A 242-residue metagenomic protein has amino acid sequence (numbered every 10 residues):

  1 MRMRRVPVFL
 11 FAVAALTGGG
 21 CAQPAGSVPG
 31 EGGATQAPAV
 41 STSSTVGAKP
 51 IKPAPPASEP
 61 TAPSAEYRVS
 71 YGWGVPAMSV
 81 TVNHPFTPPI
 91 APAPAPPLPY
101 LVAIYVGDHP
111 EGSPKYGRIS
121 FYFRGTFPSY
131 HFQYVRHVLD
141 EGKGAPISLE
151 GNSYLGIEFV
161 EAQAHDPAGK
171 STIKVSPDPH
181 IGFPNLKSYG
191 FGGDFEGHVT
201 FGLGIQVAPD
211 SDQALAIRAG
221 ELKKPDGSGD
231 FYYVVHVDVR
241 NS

Functional and structural regions predicted by a protein language model:
M1-V13: N-terminal export and membrane-targeting signals
R2, P24-A25: Long, low-complexity, intrinsically disordered polar/charged segments
T17-G20: C-terminal motif of bacterial Sec signal peptides marking the signal peptidase cleavage site
A22, V28-G33, V40-S242: Short linear recognition/processing motifs and adjacent strand/loop elements at protein termini and domain edges
